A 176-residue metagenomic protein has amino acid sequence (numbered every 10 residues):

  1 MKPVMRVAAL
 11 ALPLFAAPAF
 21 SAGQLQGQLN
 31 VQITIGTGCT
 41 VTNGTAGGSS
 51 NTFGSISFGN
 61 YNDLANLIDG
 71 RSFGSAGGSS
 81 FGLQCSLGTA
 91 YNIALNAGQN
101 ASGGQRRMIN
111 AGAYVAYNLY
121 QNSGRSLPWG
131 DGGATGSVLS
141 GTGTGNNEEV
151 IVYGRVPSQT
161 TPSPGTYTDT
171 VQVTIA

Functional and structural regions predicted by a protein language model:
M1-A8: Bacterial N-terminal signal peptides that target proteins for export
A11: Active-site bordering "gate/hinge" segments that shape substrate access to catalytic or cofactor-binding pockets
A16-P18: N-terminal signal peptide c-region/cleavage motif recognized by signal peptidases
S21-I109, V138-A176: N-terminal small/polar-rich segments of proteins
N96-G98, N118-N122: Predominantly extracellular/luminal cell-surface or secreted proteins
R106-L119: Glycan-recognition/cleft segments
G124-G145: Extracellular beta-sheet repeat scaffolds used for adhesion and glycan interaction
